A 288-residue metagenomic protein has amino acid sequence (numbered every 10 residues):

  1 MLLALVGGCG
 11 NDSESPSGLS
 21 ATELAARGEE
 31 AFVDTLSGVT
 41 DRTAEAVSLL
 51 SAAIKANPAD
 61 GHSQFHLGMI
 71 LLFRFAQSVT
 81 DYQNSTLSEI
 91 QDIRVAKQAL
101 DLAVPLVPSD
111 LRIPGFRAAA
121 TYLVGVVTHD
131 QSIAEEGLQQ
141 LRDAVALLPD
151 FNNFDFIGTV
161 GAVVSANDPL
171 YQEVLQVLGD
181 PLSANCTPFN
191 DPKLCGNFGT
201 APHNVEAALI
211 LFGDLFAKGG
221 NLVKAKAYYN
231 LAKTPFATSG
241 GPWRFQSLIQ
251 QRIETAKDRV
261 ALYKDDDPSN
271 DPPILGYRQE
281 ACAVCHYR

Functional and structural regions predicted by a protein language model:
L5-G8: C-terminal motif of bacterial Sec signal peptides marking the signal peptidase cleavage site
G10-S17: Bacterial lipoprotein signal-peptidase II cleavage site
E23-A52, I70-S109, G115-L147, D155-F198 (+1 more regions): Short coil/linker segments at helix-helix boundaries
D60, D110, L148-N152, P188 (+2 more regions): Residue-level recognition of tetratricopeptide repeat
S63, I113, N153-F154, A208 (+1 more regions): TPR alpha-solenoid repeat register
F73, T80, L123, K218 (+1 more regions): Register position in tetratricopeptide repeats
R278-R288: The canonical Cys-X-X-Cys-His
